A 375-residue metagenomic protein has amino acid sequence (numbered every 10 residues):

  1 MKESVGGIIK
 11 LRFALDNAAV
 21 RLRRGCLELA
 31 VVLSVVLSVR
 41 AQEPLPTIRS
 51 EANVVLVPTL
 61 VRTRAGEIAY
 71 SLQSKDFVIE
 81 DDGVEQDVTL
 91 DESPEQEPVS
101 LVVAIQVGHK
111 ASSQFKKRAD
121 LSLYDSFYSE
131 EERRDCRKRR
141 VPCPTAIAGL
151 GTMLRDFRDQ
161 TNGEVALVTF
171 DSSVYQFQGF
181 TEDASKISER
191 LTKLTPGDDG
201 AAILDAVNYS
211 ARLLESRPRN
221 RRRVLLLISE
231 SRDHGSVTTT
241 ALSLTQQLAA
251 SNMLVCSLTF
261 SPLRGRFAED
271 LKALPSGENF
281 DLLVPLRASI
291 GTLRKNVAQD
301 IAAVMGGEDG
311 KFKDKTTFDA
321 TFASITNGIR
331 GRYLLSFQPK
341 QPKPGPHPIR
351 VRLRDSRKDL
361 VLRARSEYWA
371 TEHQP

Functional and structural regions predicted by a protein language model:
M1-R23: N-terminal secretory signal peptides that target proteins for export/translocation
V5-G7, A18, A30, N53 (+1 more regions): Intrinsically disordered, low-complexity regions of eukaryotic proteins
V5-I8, F13, V31, R133-R137 (+1 more regions): Intrinsically disordered, low-complexity segments enriched in glycine/proline and serine/threonine
F13, L22-G25, A41-E43, R134: Positively charged, low-complexity intrinsically disordered regions
D16, G25-E28, G66, R354: General helical structural elements
V20-R21, L37, R219: Short alpha-helical segments used as structural interaction elements across diverse proteins
G25-S38: Bacterial N-terminal signal peptides
A41-P375: Scaffold/interface architecture of coatomer-like assemblies
